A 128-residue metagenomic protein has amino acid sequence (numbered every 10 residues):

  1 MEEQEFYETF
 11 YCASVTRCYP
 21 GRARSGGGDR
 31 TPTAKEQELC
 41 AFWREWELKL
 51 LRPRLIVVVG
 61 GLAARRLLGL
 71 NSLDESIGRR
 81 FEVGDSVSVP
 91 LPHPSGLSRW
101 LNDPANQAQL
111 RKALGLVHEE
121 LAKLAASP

Functional and structural regions predicted by a protein language model:
M1-A126: A polyanion-binding, active-site-adjacent surface
